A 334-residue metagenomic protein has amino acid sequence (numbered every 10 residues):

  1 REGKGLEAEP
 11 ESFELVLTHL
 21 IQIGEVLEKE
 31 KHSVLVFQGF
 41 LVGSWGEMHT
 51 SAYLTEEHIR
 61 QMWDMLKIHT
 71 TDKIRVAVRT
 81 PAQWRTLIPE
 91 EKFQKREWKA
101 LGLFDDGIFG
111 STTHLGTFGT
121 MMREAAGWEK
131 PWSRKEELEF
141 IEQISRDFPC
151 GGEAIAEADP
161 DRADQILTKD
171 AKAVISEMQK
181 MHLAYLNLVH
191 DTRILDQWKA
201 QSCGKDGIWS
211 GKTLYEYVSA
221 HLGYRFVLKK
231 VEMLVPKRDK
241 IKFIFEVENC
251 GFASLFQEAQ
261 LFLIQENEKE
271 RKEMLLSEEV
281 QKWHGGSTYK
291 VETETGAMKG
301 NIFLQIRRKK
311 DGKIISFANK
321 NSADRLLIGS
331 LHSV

Functional and structural regions predicted by a protein language model:
R1-S12, Q38-W45: Substrate-binding cleft and catalytic face of glycoside hydrolase catalytic domains, especially the flexible beta-alpha
E7-T18, Y53-H58: Alpha-helix N-cap and loop-to-helix initiation/capping positions
E14, T18, K29, V34-V36: Acidic/aromatic-lined carbohydrate-recognition and catalytic surfaces of CAZymes acting on diverse glycans
Q22-K29, V235: Short amphipathic alpha-helices and their capping/turn segments at secondary-structure boundaries
S33-L195: Catalytic-core regions of glycoside hydrolase
D170-V231: Catalytic cores of secreted or luminal carbohydrate-active enzymes
V218-V334: Extracellular/luminal regions of secreted and cell-surface proteins that mediate adhesion/ECM remodeling
